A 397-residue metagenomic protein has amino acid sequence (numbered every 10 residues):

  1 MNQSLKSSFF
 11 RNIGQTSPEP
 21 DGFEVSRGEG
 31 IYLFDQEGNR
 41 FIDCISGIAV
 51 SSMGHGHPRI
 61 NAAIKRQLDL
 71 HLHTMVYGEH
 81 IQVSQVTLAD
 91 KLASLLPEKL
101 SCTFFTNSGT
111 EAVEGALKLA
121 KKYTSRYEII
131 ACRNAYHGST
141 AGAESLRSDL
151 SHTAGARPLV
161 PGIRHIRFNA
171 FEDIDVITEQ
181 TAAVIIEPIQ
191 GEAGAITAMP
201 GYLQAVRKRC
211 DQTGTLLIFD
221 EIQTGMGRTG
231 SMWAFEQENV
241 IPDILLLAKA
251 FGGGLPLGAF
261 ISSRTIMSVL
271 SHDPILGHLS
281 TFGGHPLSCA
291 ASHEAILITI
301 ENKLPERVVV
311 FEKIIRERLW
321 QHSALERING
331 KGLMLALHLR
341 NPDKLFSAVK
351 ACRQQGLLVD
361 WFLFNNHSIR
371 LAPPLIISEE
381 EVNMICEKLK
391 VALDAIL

Functional and structural regions predicted by a protein language model:
M1-L397: Conserved N-terminal phosphate-binding loop of PLP-dependent enzymes in the Aspartate aminotransferase
